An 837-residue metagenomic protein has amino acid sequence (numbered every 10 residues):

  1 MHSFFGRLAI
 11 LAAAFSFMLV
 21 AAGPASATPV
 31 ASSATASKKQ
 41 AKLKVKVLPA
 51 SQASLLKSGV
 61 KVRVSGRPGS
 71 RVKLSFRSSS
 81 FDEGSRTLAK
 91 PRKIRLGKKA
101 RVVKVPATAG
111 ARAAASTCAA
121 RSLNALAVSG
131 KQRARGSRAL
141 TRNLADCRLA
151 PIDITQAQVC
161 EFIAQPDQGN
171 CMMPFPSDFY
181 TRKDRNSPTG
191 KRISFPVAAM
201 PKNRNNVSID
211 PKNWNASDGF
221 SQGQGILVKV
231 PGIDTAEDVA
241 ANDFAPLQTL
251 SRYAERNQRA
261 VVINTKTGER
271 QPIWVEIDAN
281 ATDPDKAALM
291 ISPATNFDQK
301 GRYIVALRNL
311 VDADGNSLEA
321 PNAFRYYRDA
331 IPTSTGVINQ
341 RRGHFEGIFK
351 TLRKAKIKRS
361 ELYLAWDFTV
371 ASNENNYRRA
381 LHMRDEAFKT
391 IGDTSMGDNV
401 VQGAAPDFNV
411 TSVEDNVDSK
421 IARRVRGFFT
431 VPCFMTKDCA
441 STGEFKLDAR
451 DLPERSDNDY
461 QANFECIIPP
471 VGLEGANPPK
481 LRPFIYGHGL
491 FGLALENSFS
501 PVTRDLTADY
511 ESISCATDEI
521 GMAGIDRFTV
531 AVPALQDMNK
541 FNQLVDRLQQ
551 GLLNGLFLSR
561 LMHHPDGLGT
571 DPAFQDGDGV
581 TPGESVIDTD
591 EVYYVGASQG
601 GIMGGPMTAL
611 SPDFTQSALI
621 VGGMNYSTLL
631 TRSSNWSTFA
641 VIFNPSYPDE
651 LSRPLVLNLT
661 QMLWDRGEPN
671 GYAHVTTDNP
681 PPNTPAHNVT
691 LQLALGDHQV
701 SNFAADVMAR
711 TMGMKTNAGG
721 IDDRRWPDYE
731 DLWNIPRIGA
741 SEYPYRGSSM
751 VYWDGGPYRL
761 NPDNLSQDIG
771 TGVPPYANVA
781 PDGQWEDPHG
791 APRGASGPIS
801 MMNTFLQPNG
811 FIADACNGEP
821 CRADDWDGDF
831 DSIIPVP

Functional and structural regions predicted by a protein language model:
H2-N170, P174, R182-T189: Polybasic, low-complexity, intrinsically disordered segments
K93-V102, A279-D285, E454-N458: Short proline/glycine- and polar residue-rich coil/turn motifs
R148-E414, D418-A440: Acidic, low-complexity Ser/Thr/Gly/Pro-rich repeat segments typical of extracellular/periplasmic and surface-exposed
V239-P246, P272-V275, R302-A306, A313-F324 (+10 more regions): Short, solvent-exposed loop/turn and secondary-structure capping segments
T282-R308, D312-A313, D457-F499: A conserved hydrophobic secondary-structure block that centers on an alpha-helix together with its immediately flanking
K437-A462, G475-G577: Cap/lid segment of the alpha/beta-hydrolase catalytic domain
Q543, R547-Q550, T615-P837: C-terminal subdomain of alpha/beta-hydrolase-fold enzymes, centered on the catalytic histidine and its supporting
Q575-T631: Primarily recognizes the serine-hydrolase "nucleophile elbow" in alpha/beta-hydrolase and SGNH/GDSL folds
